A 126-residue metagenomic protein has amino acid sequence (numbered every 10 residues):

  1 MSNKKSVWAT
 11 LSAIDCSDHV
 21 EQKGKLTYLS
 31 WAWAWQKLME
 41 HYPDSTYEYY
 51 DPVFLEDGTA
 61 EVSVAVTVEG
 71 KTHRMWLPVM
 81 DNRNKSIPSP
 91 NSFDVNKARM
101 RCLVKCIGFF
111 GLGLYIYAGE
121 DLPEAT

Functional and structural regions predicted by a protein language model:
M1-W35, L122-E124: N-terminal, Lys/Arg- and Ser/Thr-rich interaction peptides
A34-T126: Positively charged, aromatic-enriched nucleic acid-contacting surfaces
